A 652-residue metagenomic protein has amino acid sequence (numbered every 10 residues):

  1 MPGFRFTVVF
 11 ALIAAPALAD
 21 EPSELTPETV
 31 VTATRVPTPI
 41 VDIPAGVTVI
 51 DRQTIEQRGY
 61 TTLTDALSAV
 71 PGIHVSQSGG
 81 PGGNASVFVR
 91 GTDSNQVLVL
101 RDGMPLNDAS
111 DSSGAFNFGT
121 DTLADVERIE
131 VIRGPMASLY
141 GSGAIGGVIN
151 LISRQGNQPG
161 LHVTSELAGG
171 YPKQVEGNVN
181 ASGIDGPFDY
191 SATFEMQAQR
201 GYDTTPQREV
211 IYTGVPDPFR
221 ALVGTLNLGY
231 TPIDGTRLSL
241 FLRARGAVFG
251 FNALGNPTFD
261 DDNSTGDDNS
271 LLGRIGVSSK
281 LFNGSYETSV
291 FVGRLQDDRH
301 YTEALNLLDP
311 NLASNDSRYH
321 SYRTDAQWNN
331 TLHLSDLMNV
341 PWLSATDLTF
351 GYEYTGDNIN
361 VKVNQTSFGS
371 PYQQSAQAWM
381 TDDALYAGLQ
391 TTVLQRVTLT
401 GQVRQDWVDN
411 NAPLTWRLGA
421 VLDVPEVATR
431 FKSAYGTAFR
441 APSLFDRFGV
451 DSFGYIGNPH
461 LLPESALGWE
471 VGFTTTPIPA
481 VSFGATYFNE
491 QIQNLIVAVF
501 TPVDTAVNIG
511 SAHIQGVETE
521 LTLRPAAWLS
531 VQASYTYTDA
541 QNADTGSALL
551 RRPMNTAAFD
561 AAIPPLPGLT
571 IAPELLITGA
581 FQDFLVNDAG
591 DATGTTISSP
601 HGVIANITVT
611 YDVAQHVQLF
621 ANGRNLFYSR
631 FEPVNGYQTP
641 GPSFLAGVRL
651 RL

Functional and structural regions predicted by a protein language model:
V8, S182-I184, Y230-D234, S433 (+1 more regions): Conserved C-terminal beta-signal and adjacent last beta-strands/turns of outer-membrane beta-barrel proteins
D20, P257-K280, M380, V424 (+5 more regions): Outer-membrane beta-barrel signature, preferentially recognizing the C-terminal barrel domain of Gram-negative
L63-A66, A85-F88, V97-L100, F116-T122 (+3 more regions): N-terminal periplasmic accessory domains that precede and gate Gram-negative outer-membrane beta-barrel machines
T64, S68-P105, E127: Extracytoplasmic beta-strand/coil segments of soluble accessory domains associated with Gram-negative outer-membrane
P105-R133, T501: Short acidic/polar hinge/loop motifs at secondary-structure boundaries that mediate gating or recognition
A137-S138, N150, G156-G160, E166-A168 (+1 more regions): Periplasmic-side early beta-strands and strand-to-turn transitions of outer-membrane beta-barrels
I233, H333-S335, L343-T349, E353-D357 (+3 more regions): Structural signature of Gram-negative outer-membrane beta-barrels, strongest in the C-terminal barrel of TonB-dependent
T392-L399, F483, F488-Q491, N508-N587 (+3 more regions): Gram-negative outer-membrane beta-barrel transporters
